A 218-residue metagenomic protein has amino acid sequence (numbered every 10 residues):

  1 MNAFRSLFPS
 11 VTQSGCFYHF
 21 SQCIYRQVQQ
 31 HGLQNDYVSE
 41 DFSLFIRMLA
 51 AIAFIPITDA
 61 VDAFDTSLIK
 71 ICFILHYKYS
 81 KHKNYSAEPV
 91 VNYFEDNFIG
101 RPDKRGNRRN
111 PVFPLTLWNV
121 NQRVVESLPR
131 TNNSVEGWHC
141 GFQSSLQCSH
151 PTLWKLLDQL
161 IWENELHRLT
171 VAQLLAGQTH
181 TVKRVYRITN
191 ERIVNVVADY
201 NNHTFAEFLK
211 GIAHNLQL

Functional and structural regions predicted by a protein language model:
M1-I188, V196-Y200, F205, L216-L218: Extended amphipathic alpha-helical interaction segments
